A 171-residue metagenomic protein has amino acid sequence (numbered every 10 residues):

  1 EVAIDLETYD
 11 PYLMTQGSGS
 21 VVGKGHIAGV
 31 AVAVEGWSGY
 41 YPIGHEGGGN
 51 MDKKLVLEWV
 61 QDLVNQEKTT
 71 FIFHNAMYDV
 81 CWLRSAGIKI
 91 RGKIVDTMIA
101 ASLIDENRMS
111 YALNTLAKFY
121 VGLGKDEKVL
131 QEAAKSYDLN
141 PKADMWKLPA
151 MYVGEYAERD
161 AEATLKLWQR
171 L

Functional and structural regions predicted by a protein language model:
E1-G23, K53-D62: Long, highly charged low-complexity segments
G25-L171: Active-site-proximal helix-loop-helix substrate-binding element of RNase H-like nuclease domains
